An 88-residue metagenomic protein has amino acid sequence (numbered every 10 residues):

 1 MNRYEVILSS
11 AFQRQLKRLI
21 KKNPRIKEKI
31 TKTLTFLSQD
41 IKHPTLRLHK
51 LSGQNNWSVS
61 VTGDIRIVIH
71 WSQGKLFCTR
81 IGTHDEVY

Functional and structural regions predicted by a protein language model:
M1-N2, K22-N23, K32, D40-I41 (+1 more regions): Short, flexible segments with low predicted structural confidence
N2-E5, R14-R18, P24-E28, V61-R66 (+1 more regions): Enriched for short, Lys/Arg-rich terminal
L8-S10: Short amphipathic alpha-helix starts
K27, T31-T35: Short, well-structured alpha-helical segments
T35-S60: A short, surface-exposed loop/turn module that caps and links secondary-structure elements
